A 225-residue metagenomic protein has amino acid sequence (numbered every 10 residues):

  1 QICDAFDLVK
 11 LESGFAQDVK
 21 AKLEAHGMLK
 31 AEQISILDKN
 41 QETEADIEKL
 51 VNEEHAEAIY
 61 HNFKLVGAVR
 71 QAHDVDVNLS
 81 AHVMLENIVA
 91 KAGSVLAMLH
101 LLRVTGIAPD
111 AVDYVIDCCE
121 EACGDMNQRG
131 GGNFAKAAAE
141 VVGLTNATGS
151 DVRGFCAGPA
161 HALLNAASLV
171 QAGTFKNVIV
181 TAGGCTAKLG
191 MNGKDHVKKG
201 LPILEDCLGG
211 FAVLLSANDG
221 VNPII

Functional and structural regions predicted by a protein language model:
Q1-I88, D195-I225: Condensing-enzyme catalytic core mediating Claisen C-C bond formation in acyl metabolism
C3, L11, K20, M28 (+3 more regions): Acyl-thioester C-C bond-transforming condensing/cleaving domain
K49-H61, E121-F134: An acidic intrinsically disordered interaction segment
Y60-F63, Y114, F175: Sequence-level detector for tyrosine residue identity
V77-A81, D113-Y114, T145: Glycine-rich, often proline-containing surface loops adjacent to acidic residues and nearby aromatics that form
K91, V95-T105: Alpha-helical support elements that line or immediately flank enzyme active sites and cofactor-binding pockets
D110-C118: Short glycine-rich phosphate-binding loop at a beta-alpha junction
